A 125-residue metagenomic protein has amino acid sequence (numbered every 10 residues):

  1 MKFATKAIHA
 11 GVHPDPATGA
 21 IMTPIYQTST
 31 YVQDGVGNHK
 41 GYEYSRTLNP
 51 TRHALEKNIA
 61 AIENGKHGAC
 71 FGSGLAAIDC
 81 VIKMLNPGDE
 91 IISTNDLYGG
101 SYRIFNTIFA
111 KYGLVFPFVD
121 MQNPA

Functional and structural regions predicted by a protein language model:
M1-I25: Short conserved active-site loop signatures built around small residues
P14-P16, T23-P24, S29-V36, D120-Q122: Histidine- and aromatic-rich ligand-binding microenvironments
A17, A61-I62, K111: Residues at alpha-helix termini
Q27, A69-F71, S93-T94, F118-D120: General beta-strand structural signal in soluble alpha/beta enzymes
T30-D79, K83-M84, G100-T107: Conserved N-terminal alpha-helix of the aminotransferase class I/II PLP-enzyme fold
K66-G68, D89-E90, V115-F116: Short active-site oxyanion
K83-S101, V119-D120: Conserved PLP-anchoring active-site segment centered on the Schiff-base-forming lysine
N106-A125: PLP-dependent aminotransferase-class I/II
